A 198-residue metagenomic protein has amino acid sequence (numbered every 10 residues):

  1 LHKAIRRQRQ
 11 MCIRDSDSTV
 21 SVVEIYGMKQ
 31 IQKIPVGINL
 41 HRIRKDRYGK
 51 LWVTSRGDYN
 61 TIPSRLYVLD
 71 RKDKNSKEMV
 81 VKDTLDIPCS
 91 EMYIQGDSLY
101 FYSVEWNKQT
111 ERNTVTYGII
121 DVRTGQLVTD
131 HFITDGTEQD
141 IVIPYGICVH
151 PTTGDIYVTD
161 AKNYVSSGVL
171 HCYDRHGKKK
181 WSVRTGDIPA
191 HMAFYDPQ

Functional and structural regions predicted by a protein language model:
L1-D15: Single conserved hydrophobic/aromatic residue that forms the stacking wall/gate of nucleotide- or nucleobase-binding
R7, I38-D46, T84-G96, D140-C148 (+1 more regions): Repeated scaffold domains used in trafficking and secretory/extracellular systems, primarily beta-propellers
Q10, K50-V53, Y100-Y102, D155-V158: Conserved beta-propeller blade signature
R14-N60: Loop-centered beta-sheet repeat module
R14-S16, R56-D58, Y102-N107, A161-N163: Short loop/turn segments immediately following the C-termini of beta-strands
D17-V22, N60-V68, Q109-I119, V165-H171: Structural motif
E24-M28, D70-N75, D121-Q126, Y173-G177: Short loop/turn segments that connect beta-strands within beta-propeller blades
I31-V36, S76-D86, Q126-G136, K180-G186: Beta-propeller fold detector
